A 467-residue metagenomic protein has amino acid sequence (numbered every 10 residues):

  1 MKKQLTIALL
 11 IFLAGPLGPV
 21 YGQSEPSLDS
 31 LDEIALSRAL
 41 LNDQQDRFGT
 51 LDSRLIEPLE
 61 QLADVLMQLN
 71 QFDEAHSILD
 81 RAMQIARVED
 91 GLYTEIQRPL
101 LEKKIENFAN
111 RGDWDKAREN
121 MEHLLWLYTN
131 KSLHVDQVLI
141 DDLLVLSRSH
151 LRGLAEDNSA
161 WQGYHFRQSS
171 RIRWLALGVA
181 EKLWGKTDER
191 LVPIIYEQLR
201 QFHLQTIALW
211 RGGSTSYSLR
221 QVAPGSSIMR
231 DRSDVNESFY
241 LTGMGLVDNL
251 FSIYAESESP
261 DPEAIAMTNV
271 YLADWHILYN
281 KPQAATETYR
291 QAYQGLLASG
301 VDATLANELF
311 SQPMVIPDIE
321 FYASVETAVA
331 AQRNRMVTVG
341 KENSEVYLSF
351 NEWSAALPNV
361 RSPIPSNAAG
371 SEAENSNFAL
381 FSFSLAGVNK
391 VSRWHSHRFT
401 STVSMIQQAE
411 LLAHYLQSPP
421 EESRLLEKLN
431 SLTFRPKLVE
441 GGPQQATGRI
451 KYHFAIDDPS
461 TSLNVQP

Functional and structural regions predicted by a protein language model:
V20-V65, L69: N-terminal leader/linker segments that initiate helical-solenoid repeat arrays
D43-L51, A86-I96, L127-I140, A160 (+3 more regions): Flexible helix-coil transition and linker loops at the boundaries of alpha-helical arrays
D52, S132-L133, L199-P467: Charge-biased low-complexity segments
L69, R111, G153, A160-G163 (+3 more regions): Structural motif corresponding to the intra-repeat A-B loop/turn of tetratricopeptide repeats
